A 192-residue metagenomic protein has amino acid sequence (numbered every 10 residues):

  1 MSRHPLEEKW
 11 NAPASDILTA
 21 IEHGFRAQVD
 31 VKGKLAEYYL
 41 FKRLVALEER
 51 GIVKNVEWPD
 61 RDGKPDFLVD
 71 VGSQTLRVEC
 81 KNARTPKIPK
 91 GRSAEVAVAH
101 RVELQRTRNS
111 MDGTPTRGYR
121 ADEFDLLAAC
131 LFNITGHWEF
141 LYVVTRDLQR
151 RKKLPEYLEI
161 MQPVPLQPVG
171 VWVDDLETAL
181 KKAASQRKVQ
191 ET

Functional and structural regions predicted by a protein language model:
M1-E48, I52-N55, D60-D62: Interdomain/boundary linker segments immediately adjacent to catalytic/signaling cores
L44, F67-V69, L76-R84: Conserved catalytic cores of phosphodiester-cleaving nucleases, focusing on short active-site segments
V53-E57, D62-L68, S110-R117: Short secondary-structure capping micro-motifs at structural edges
D62-K64, S73-T75, A121-E123: Short connector loops at helix/strand junctions that flank enzyme active sites, especially segments positioning acidic
G72-S73, I134: Short strand-connecting beta-turns/loops that link adjacent beta-strands
T75-R77, H137-W138: Short, mixed charged/polar active-site loops that provide acid/base catalysis or chelate metal/phosphate cofactors
K81-H137: Catalytic cores of nucleic-acid endonucleases
I134-T192: Non-catalytic C-terminal interaction segments of nucleic acid-processing enzymes
